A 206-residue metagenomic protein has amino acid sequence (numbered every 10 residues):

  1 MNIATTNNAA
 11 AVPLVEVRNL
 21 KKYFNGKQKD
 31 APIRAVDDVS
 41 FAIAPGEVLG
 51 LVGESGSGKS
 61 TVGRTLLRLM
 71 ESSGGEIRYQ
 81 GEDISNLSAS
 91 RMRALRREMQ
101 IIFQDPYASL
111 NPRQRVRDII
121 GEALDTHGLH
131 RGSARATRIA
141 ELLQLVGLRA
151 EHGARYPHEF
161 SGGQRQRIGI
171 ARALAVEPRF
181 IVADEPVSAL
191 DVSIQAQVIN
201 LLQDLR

Functional and structural regions predicted by a protein language model:
M1-R206: ABC transporter nucleotide-binding domains
